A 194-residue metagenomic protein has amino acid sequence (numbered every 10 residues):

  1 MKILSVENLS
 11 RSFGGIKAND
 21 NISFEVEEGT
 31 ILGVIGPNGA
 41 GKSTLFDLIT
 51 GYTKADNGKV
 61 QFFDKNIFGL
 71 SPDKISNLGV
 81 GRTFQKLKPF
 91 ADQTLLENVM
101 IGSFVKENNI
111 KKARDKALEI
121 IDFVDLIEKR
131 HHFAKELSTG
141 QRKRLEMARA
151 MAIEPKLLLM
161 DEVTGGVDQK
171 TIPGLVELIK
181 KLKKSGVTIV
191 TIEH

Functional and structural regions predicted by a protein language model:
I35-P37: The feature captures the beta-strand-to-loop junction immediately N-terminal to the Walker
G58-K65, L78: Conserved ABC transporter NBD signature motif
M100, K111-K129, E177-K180: Conserved ABC ATPase "signature" region
F133-L137, Q141: Conserved ABC ATPase signature
E154: Conserved catalytic motifs of ABC-family nucleotide-binding domains
L158-D161: Catalytic Walker B motif of ABC-type/P-loop ATPase nucleotide-binding domains
